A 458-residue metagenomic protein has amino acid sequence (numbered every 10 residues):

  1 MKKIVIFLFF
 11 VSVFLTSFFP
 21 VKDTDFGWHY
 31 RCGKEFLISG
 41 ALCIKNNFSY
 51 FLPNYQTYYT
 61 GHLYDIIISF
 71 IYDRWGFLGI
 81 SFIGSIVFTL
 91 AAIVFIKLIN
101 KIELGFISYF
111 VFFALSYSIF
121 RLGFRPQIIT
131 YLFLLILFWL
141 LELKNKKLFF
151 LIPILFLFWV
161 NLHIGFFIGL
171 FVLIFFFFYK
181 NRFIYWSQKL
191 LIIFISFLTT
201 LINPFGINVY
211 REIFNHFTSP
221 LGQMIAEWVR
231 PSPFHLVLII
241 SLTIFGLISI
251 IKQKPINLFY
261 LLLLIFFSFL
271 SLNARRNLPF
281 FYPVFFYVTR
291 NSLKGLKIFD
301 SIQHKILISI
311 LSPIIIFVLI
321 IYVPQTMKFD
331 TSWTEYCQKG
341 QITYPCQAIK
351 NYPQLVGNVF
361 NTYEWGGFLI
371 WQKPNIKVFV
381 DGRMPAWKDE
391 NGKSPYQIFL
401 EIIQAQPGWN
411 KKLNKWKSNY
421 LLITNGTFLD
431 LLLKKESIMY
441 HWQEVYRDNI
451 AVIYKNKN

Functional and structural regions predicted by a protein language model:
V13, A114-S118, F138-L140, F149-I164 (+3 more regions): Membrane-interface alpha helices of multi-pass inner-membrane proteins
K22-D25, L37, I164-L258, Y282: Transmembrane catalytic cores of multi-pass membrane glycosyltransferases and polysaccharide-assembly enzymes
F82-K101: Transmembrane-helix motifs of polytopic, lipid-linked glycan transferases
F95-Y117: Transmembrane-helix signature of polytopic, membrane-embedded enzymes that assemble or transfer cell-envelope glycans
L135-F149, F183, L247-Q253: Membrane-interface transmembrane helices that cradle and orient dolichyl/undecaprenyl
Q303-Y352, E364-G366, M384, L400-Q404: Membrane-proximal, lumen/periplasm-facing interface regions of secretory-pathway glyco- and lipid-modifying enzymes
N351-E390, N414, N419-N425, Y454: Short periplasmic/luminal acceptor-recognition loop of GT-C membrane glycosyltransferases, typified by
E390-I450: Periplasmic/luminal catalytic loop of GT-C fold multi-pass membrane glycosyltransferases that transfer sugars from
